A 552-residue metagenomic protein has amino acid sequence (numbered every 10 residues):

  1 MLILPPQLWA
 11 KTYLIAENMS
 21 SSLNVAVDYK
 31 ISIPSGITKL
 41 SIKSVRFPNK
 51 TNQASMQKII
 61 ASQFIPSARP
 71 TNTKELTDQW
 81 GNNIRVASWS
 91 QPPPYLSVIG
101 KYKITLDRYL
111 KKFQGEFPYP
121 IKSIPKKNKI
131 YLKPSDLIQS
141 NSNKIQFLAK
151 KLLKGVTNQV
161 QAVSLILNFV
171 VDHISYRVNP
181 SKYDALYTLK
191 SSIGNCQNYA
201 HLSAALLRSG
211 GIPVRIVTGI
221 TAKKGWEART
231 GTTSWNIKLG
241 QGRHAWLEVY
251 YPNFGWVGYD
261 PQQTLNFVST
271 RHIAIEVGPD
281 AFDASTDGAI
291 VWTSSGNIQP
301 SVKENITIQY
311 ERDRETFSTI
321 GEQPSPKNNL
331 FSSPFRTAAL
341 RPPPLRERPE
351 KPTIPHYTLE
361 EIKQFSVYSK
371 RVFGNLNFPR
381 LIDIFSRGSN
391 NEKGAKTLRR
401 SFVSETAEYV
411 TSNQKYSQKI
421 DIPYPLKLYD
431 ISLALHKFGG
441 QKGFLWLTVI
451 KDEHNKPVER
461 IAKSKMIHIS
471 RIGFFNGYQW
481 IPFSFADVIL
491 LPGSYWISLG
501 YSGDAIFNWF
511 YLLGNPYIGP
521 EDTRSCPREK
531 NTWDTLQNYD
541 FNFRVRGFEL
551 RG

Functional and structural regions predicted by a protein language model:
W9-L110: Intrinsically disordered, low-complexity N-terminal segments that are enriched in acidic
A68-L76, R460-G473: Solvent-exposed serine/threonine-rich low-complexity stretches and specific carbohydrate-binding patches
V86, Y478-D487: Exposed aromatic-hydrophobic patches
W89-Y95, H468-G477: Short proline/glycine- and polar residue-rich coil/turn motifs
Y102-N195, L202-A205, S209-G210, P279-A281 (+1 more regions): Secondary-structure boundary elements
H201-S301: Hydrophobic/aromatic-rich core segments of domains that either
S269, V277-R380, F385-S386: Alpha-helical and coiled-coil interaction segments, frequently adjacent to or embedded within charge-biased
P355-N455, D487-S494, G500-G552: Beta-sheet-rich sandwich/jelly-roll-like modules and their strand-loop junctions
